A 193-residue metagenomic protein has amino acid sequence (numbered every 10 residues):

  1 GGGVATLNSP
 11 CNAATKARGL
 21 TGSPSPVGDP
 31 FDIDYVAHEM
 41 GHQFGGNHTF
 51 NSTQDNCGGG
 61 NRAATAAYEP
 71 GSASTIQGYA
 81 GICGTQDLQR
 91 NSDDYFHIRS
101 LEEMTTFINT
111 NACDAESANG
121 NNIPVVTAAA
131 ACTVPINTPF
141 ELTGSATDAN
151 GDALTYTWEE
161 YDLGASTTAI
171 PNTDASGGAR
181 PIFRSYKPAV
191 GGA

Functional and structural regions predicted by a protein language model:
G1-A193: Extracellular (secreted or membrane-anchored) zinc-dependent metallopeptidases, primarily metzincins but also closely
